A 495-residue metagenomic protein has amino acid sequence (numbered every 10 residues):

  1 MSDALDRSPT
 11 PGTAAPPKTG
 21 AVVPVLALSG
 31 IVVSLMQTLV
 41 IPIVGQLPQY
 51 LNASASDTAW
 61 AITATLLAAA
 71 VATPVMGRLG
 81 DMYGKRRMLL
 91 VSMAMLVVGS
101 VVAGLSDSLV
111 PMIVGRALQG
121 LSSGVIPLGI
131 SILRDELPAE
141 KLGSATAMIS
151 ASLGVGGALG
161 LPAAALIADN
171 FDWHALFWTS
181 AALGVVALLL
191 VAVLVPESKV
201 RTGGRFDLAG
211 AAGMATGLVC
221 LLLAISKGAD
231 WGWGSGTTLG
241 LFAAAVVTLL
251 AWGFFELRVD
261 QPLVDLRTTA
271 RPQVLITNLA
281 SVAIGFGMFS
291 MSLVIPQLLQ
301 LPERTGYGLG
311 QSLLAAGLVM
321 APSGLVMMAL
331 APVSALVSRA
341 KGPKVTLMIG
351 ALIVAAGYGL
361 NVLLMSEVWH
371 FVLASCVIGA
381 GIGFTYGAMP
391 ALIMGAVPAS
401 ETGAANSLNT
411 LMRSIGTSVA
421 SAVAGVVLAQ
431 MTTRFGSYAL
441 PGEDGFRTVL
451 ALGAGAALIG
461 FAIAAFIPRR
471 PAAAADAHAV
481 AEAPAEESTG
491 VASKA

Functional and structural regions predicted by a protein language model:
T19-M36, V40-P42, A55, A59-A64 (+7 more regions): 12-transmembrane solute porter fold
Q46, P74-R78, M82, L166 (+1 more regions): Membrane-interface helix termini in secondary transporters
Y50-N52, G84, L105-V110, F171-D172 (+2 more regions): Helix-breaking motifs and short loop linkers at transmembrane-helix boundaries and internal kinks in secondary membrane
V71-D107: Conserved MFS/SLC helix-loop-helix module at the cytosolic interface between two early adjacent transmembrane helices
M95, G99-V102, V110-L118, W369-V377: Paired small-residue
L118-A151: Cytoplasmic helix-loop-helix junction between adjacent transmembrane helices in 12-TM secondary transporters
G156-L189, F206-A215, L221-F242: Helix-loop-helix hairpin linking two adjacent transmembrane segments in secondary transporters
A181-V200, A215-K227, A244-V259, G460-P468: C-terminal membrane-cytosol helix-exit motif in multi-pass small-molecule transporters
